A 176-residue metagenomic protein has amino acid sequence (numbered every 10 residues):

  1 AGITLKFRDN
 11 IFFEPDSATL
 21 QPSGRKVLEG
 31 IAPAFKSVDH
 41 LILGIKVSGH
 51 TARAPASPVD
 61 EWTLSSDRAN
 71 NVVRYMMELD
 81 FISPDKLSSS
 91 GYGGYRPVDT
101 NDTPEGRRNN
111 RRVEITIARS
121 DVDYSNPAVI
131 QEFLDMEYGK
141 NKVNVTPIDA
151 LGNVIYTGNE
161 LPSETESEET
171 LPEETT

Functional and structural regions predicted by a protein language model:
A1-I3, F7-D9, D16, L41-L43 (+2 more regions): Envelope-exposed proteins and targeting segments
A1-K6, P33, D123, S167-T170: Short intrinsically disordered, low-complexity coil segments enriched in acidic
T4, F12-A34: Domain-scale macromolecular recognition modules
A18-K26, H50-Q131, N144-P162, P172 (+1 more regions): Periplasmic OmpA-like peptidoglycan-binding domain that tethers envelope proteins to the cell wall
A32-D39, D80, I117: Sec/Tat-exported extracytoplasmic proteins
L134-Y138: A common structural junction motif
